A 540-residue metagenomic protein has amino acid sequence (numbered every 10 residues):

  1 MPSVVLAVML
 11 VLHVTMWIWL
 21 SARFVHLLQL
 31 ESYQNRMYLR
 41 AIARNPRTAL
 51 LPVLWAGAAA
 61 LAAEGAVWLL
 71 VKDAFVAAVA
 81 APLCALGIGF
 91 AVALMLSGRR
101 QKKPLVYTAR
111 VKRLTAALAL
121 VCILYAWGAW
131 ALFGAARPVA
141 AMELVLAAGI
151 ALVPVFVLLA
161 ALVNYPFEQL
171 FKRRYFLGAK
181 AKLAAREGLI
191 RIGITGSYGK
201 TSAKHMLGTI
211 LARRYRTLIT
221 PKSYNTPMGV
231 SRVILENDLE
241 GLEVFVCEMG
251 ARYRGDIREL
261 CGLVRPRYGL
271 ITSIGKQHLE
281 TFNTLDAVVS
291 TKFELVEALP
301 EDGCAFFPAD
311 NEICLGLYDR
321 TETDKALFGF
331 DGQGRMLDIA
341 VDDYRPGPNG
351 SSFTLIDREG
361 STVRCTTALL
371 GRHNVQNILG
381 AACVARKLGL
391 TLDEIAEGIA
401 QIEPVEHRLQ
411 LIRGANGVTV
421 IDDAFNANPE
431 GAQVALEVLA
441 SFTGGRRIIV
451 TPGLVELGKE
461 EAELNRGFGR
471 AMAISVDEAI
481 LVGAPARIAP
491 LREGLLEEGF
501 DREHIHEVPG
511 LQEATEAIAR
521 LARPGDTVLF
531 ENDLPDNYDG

Functional and structural regions predicted by a protein language model:
M1-L144, A148-E168, G360, C383-L392 (+2 more regions): ATP-dependent carboxylate-amine ligase
Y165-E187, V230: Membrane-proximal helical linkers
A179-S223: Walker A (P-loop) phosphate-binding motif
A212-E240: Conserved substrate/cofactor phosphate-moiety recognition/catalytic segment in nucleotide-dependent phosphotransferases
P227, S231, Y253-E259: Membrane-embedded segments
L242-I257, V420-N426: Switch II (G3) loop of P-loop NTPases
R265-R267: Proline-aspartate-enriched helix->loop->beta-strand connector
I271-T419, G444-R446, R470-E478, P485-H506: Acidic, Mg2+-coordinating active-site environments of NTP-dependent enzymes
